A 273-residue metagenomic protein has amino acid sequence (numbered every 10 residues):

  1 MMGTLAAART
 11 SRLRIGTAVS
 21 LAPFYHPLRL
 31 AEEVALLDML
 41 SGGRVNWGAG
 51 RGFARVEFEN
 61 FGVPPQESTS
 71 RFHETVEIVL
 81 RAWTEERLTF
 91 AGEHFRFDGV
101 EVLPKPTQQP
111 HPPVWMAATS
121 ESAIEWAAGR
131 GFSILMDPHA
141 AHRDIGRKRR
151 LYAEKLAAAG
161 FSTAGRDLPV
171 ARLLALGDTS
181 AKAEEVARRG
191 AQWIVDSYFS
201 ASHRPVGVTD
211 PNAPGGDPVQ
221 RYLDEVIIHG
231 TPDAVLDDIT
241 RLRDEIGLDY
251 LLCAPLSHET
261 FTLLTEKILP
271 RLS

Functional and structural regions predicted by a protein language model:
M1-R14, K105, Q109-P112: N-terminal beta1-alpha1-beta2 module of alpha/beta enzyme domains
A6, L37, V79, V114 (+5 more regions): Conserved, mostly hydrophobic/aromatic
I15-T17, V45-A49, V114-A117, I134-D137 (+2 more regions): Hydrophobic faces of well-ordered beta-strands that scaffold small-molecule active sites in alpha/beta enzyme cores
S20-L28, Q108-A118, Y222-P232: Active-site mouth loops of central-metabolism enzymes
P23-F90, H94, S133-H142, G146: Flexible, glycine-rich active-site loops centered on histidine and acidic residues that chelate a metal or position
E33, A118-E125, P232-L242: Short, acidic/polar
Q66-V102, R143-I246, S273: An alpha-helical appendage that flanks or caps ligand/catalytic pockets
T231-K267: Long, low-complexity C-terminal extensions of enzymes
